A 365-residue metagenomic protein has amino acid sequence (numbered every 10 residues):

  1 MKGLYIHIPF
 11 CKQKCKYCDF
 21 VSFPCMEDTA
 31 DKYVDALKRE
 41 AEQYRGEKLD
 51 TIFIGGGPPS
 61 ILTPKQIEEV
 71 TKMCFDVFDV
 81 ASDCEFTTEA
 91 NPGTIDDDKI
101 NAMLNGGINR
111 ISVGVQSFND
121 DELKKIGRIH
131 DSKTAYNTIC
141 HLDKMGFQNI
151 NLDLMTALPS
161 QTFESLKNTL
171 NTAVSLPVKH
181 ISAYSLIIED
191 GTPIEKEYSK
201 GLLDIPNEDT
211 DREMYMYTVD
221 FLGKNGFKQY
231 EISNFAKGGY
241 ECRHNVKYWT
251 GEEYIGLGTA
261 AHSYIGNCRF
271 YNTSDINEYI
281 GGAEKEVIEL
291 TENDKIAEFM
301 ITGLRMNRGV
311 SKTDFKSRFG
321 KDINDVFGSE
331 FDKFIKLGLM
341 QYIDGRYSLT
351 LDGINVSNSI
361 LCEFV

Functional and structural regions predicted by a protein language model:
M1, S22-K321: C-terminal scaffold of the Radical SAM
M1-I8: Immediate flanking context of iron-sulfur cluster ligation sites
P9-F20: Local cysteine-cluster metal-coordination motifs and their immediate loop/turn environment, predominantly Fe-S cluster
N267-R269, L337, S359-L361: A short, polar/proline- and glycine-enriched secondary-structure boundary/capping micro-motif
K321-K333: Short amphipathic alpha-helical interaction segments
I335-G345: A short, conserved structural fragment
R346-T350: Minor-groove-contacting beta-hairpin "wing" of winged helix-turn-helix DNA-binding domains
D352-V365: Short, amphipathic alpha-helical interaction segments positioned at domain boundaries
